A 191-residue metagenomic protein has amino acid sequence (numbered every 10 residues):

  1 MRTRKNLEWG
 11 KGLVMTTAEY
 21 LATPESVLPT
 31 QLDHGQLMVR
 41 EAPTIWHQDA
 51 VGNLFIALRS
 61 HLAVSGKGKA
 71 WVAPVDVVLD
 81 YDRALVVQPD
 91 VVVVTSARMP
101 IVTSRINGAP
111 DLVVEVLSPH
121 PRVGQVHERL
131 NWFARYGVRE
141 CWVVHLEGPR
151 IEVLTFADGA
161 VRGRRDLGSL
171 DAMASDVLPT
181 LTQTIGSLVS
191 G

Functional and structural regions predicted by a protein language model:
M1-G191: Gly/Pro/Ser/Thr-rich low-complexity, intrinsically disordered segments predominantly at protein N-termini
